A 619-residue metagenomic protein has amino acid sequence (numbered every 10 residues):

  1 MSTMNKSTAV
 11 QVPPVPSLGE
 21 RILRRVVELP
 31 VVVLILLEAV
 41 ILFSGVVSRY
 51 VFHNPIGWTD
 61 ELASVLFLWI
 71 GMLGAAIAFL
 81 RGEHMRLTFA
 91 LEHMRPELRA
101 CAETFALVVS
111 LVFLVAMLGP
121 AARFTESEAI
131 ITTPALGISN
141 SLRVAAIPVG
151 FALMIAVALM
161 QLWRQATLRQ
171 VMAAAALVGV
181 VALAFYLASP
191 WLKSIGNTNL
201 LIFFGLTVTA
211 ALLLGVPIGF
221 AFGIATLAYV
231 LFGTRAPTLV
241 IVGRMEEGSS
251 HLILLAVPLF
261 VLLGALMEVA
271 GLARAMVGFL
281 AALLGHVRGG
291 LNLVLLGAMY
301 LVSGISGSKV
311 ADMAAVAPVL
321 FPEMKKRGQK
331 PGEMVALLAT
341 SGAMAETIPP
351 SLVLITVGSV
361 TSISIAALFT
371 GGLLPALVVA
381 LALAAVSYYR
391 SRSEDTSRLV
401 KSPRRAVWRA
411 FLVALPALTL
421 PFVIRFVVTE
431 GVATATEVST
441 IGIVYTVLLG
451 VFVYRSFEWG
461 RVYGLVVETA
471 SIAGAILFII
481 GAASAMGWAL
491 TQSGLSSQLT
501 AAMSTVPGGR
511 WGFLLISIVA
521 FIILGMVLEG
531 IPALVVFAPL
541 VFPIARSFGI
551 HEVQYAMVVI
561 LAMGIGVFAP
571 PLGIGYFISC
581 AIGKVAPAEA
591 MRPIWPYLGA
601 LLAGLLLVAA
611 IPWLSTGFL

Functional and structural regions predicted by a protein language model:
S2-G196, F478: Alpha-helical transmembrane segments and membrane-interface helix-loop junctions in multi-pass membrane proteins
S2-V12, I131-T133, R143-V144, L168-L619: Alpha-helical transmembrane segments of multi-pass membrane transport proteins
